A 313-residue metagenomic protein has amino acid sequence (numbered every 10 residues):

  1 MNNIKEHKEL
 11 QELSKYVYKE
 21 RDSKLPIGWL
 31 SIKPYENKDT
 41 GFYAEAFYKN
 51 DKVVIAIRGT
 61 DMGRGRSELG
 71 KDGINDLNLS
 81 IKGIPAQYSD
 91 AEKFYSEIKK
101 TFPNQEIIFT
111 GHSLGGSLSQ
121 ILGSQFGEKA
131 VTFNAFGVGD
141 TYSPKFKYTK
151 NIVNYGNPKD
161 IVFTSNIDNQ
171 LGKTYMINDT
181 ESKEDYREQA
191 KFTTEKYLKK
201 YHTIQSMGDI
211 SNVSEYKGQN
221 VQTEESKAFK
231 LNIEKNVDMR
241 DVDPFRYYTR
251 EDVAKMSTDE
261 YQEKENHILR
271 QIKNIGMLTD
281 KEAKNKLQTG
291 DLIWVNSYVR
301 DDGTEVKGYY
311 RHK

Functional and structural regions predicted by a protein language model:
M1-E9, S14-F109, K129, F136-D140 (+4 more regions): A conserved cap/lid and substrate-binding interface adjacent to the catalytic center of lipid-processing enzymes
N37, K49, K264, L287 (+1 more regions): Acidic surface patches and DE-rich sequence motifs
K49-K52, S124-F229: Serine hydrolase/lipase
T110-G115, S119: Gly/Ala-rich beta-loop-alpha elbow adjacent to hydrolase catalytic centers
Q219, K227, E234, M277-D291: Linear-motif-rich, low-complexity cytosolic tails and juxtamembrane regions
N232-T279: Terminal short linear interaction segments
K281, K286-K313: Signature of WW domains and closely related Tyr/Trp-rich beta-sheet microdomains in eukaryotic regulatory proteins
